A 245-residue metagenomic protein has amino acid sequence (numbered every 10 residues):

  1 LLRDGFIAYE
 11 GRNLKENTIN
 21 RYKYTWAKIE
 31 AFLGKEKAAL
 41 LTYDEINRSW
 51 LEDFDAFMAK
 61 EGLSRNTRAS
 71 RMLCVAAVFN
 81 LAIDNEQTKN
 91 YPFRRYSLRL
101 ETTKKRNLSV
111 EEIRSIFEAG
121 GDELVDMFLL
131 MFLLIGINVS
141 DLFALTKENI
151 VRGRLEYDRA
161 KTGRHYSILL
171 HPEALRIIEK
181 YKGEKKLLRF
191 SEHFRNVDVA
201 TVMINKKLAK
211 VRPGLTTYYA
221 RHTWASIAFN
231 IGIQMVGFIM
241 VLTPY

Functional and structural regions predicted by a protein language model:
L1-W26: Short, aromatic/basic-rich helix-turn unit that serves as a nucleic-acid recognition element
K28-F32, A39-E52, A56, K60-F93 (+1 more regions): N-terminal DNA-binding recognition helix of tyrosine site-specific recombinases/integrases
I46, L124, P213-G232, M240: Short basic/aromatic active-site micro-motif
R65, A69, T88-V139, F143: Basic, Lys/Arg- and aromatic-enriched nucleic-acid-binding interface segment
N107, R159-G163, V241-Y245: Catalytic-site neighborhood detector that most strongly recognizes the C-terminal catalytic loop/helix of tyrosine
I113, H171-P213: Active-site/catalytic core of tyrosine-dependent DNA strand-transfer enzymes
A144-K180: Conserved tyrosine-mediated DNA breakage-rejoining catalytic core shared by Y-recombinases
E148-R154, G214, I233-Y245: Short, polar N-cap/turn motifs at the start of nucleic acid-interacting alpha helices
